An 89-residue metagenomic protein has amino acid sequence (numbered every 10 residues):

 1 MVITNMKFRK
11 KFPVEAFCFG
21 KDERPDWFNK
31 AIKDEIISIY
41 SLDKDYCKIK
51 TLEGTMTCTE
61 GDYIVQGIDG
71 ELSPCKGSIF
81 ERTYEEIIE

Functional and structural regions predicted by a protein language model:
M1-L52: N-terminal domain-onset segments
E53-E89: Short, compact, well-ordered microdomains
